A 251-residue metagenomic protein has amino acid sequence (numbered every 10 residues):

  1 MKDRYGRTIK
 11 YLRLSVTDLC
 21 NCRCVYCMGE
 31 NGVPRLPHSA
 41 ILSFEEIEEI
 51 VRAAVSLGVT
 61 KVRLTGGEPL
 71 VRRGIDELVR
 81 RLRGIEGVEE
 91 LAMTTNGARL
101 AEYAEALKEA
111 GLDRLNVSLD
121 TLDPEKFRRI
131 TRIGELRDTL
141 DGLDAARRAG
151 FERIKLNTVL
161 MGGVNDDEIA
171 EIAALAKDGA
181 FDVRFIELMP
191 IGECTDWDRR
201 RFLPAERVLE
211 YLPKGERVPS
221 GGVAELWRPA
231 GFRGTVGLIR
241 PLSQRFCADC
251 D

Functional and structural regions predicted by a protein language model:
M1-R13, R23-V25, S56, A224-I239 (+1 more regions): N-terminal [4Fe-4S]-dependent radical SAM core
R4-F44: Canonical Radical SAM [4Fe-4S] cluster-binding loop centered on the CxxxCxxC motif and its immediate flanking residues
N31-R35, L122-P124, P190-E193: A short, flexible beta-alpha/helix-coil linker loop
I41-R63, V71-A176, D182: Radical SAM/AdoMet-radical enzyme domain recognition
E68: Conserved G/P- and acidic residue-centered "switch" motifs that form tight phosphate/ATP-binding loops in soluble
L160-V164, E187-G192, L242: Glycine-rich beta-alpha junction loops
D167-A173, M189-D198: Class I S-adenosyl-L-methionine
G192-D251: Accessory C-terminal segments flanking Radical SAM cores
